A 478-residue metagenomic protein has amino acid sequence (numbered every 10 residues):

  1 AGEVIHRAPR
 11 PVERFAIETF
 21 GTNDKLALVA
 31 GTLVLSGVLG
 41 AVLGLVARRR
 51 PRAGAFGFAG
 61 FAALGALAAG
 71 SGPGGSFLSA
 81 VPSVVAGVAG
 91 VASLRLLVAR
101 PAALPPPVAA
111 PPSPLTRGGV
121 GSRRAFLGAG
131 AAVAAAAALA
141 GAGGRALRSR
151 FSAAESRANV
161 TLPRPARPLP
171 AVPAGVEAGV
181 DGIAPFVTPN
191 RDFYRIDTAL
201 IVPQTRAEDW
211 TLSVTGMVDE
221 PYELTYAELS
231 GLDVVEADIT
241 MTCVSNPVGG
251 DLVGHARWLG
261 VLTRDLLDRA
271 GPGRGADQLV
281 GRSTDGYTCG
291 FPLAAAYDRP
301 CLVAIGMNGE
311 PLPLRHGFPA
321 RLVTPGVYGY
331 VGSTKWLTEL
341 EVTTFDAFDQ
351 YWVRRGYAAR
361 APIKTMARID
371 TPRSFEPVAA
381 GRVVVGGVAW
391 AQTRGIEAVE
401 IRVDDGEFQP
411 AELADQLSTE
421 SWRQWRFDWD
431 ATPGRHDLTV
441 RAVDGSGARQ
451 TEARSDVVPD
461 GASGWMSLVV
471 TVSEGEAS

Functional and structural regions predicted by a protein language model:
A1-E3, S245-N246: Glycine-rich loop/turn
G2-F20: Extracytosolic (periplasmic/ER-lumenal) interhelical loops and adjacent juxtamembrane/interface segments of multi-pass
F20-A30, P82-A92, P106-L115, G175-P189 (+1 more regions): Juxtamembrane/interfacial segments around transmembrane helices
D24-P107: Membrane-embedded alpha-helical segments of integral membrane proteins
G37-V38, R50-R52, P73-F77, A92 (+1 more regions): Structured, non-membrane catalytic/scaffold regions adjacent to prosthetic-group chemistry
P101-G119, P163, R167-P173: Intrinsically disordered, low-complexity linkers and terminal tails enriched in Pro/Gly and often acidic or mixed-charge
S113-A134: N-terminal secretory signal peptides and thylakoid transit peptides that target proteins across membranes
A136-L139: Extracytoplasmic intrinsically disordered, low-complexity "stalk/linker" and propeptide segments that are Pro/Thr-rich
